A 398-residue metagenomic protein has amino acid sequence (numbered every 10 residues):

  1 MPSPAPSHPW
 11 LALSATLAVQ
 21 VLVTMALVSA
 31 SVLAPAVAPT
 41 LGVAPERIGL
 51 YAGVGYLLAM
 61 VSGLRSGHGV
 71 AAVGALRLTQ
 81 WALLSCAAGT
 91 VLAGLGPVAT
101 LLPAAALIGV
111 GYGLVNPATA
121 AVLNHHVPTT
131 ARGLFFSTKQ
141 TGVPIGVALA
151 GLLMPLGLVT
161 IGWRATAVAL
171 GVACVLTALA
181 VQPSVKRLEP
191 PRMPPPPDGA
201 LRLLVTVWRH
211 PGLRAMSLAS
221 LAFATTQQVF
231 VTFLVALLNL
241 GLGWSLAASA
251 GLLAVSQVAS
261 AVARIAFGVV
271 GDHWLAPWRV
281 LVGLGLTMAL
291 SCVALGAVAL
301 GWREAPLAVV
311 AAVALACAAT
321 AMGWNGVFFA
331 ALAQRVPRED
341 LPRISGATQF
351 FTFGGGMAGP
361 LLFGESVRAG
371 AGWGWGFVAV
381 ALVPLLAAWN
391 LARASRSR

Functional and structural regions predicted by a protein language model:
P2-P6, L188-S217: Juxtamembrane intracellular "pre-TM" segments in multi-pass secondary transporters
A30-S31, G212-Q257: Extracytoplasmic gate region of multi-pass secondary transporters
V61-V98: Conserved MFS/SLC helix-loop-helix module at the cytosolic interface between two early adjacent transmembrane helices
A72-A82, H273-T287: Cytoplasmic membrane-interface "Motif A"-like loop-to-helix N-cap segments of 12-TM Major Facilitator Superfamily
A105-V143: Cytoplasmic helix-loop-helix junction between adjacent transmembrane helices in 12-TM secondary transporters
K139-K186: Helix-loop-helix hairpin linking two adjacent transmembrane segments in secondary transporters
P277-F328: C-terminal transmembrane helical hairpin of 12-TM major facilitator-type secondary transporters
R335-G370: A late C-terminal transmembrane helix in Major Facilitator Superfamily
